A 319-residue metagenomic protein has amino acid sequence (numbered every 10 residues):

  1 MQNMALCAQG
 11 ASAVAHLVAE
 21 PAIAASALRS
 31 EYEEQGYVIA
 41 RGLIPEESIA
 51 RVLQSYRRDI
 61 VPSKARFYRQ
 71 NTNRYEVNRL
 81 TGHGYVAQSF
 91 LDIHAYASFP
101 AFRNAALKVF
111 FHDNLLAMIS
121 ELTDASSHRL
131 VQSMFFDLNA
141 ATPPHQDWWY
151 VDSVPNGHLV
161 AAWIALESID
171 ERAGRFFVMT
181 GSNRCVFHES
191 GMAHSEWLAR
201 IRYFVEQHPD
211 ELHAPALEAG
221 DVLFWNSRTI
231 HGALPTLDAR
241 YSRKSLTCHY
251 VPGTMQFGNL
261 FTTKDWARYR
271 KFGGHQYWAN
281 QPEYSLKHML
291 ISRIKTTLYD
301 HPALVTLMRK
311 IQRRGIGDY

Functional and structural regions predicted by a protein language model:
Q2-E34, R41-Q146, Y150-S153, G191: Non-heme Fe(II)-dependent double-stranded beta-helix
N3-V18, P62, Q70, T81 (+2 more regions): Non-heme Fe(II)/2-oxoglutarate
Y37, G157-W163, A173, L212-A214 (+1 more regions): Extracellular structured ligand-interaction cores
N114, D147-L159, D210-E211, L217 (+1 more regions): A short beta-loop-beta micro-motif enriched in histidine and acidic residues
M134, Q146-W148, I164-S168, T180: Short, structured patches in soluble enzyme cores that scaffold and shape functional sites
L138, M179-V186, R243, H249-M255: Short edge-strand/loop segments of extracellular domains
S153-E171, F224, H249-G253: Short, conserved beta-strand element in jelly-roll/cupin
I169-G232: Double-stranded beta-helix
